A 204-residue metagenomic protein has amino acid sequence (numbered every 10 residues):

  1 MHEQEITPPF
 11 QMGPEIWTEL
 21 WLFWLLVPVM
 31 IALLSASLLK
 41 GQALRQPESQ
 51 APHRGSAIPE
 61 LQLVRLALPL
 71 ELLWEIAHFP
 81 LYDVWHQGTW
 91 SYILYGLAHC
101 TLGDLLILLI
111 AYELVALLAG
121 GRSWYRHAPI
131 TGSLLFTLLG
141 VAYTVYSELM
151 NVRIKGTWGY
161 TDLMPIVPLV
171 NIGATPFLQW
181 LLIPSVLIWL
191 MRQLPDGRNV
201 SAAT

Functional and structural regions predicted by a protein language model:
H2-T204: Aromatic-rich, lipid-facing transmembrane alpha helices and their immediate juxtamembrane interface loops in integral
